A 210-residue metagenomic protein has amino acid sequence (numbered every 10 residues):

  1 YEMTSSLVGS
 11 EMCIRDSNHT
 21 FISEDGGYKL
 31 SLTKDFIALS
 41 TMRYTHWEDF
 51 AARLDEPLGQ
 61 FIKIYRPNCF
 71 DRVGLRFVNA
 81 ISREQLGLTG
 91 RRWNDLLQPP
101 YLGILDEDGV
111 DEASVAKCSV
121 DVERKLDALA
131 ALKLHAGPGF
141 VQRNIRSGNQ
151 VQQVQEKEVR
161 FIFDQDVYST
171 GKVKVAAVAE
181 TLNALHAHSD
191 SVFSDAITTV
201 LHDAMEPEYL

Functional and structural regions predicted by a protein language model:
Y1-I14: Single conserved hydrophobic/aromatic residue that forms the stacking wall/gate of nucleotide- or nucleobase-binding
D16-F21, R72-Q153: Aromatic/basic-lined ligand-recognition segments that form π-stacking hydrophobic pockets flanked by Lys/Arg to engage
D25-Y65: Hydrophobic alpha-helical segments and helix pairs
G27-Y44, F70-V78, K117, K157-T170: Glycine-rich, often proline-containing surface loops adjacent to acidic residues and nearby aromatics that form
H46-R53, P57, C69, A177 (+1 more regions): Short amphipathic alpha-helical segments
K63-I81, V110-K117, V192-L210: Short glycine-rich, low-complexity/disordered patches
K157-L210: Long, compositionally biased interface segments
